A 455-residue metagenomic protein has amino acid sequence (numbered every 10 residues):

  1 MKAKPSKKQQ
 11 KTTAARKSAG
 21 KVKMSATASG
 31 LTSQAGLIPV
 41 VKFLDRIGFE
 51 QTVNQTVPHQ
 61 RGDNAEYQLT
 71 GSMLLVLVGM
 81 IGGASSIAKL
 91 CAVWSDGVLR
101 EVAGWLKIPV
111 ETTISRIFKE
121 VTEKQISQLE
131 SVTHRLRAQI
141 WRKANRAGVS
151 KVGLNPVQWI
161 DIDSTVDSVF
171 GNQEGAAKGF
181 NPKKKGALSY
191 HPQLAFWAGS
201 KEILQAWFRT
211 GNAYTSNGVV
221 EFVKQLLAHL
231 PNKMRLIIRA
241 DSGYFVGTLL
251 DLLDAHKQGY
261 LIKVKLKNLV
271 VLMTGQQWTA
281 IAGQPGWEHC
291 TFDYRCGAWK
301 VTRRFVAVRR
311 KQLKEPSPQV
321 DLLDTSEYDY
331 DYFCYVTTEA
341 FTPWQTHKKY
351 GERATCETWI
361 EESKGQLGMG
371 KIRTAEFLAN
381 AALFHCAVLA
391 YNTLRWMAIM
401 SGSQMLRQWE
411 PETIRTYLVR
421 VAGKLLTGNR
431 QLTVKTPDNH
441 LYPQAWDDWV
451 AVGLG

Functional and structural regions predicted by a protein language model:
M1-A187, H191-H229, M405, V421-G455: Dynamic "connector" segments at or just before major functional cores
K2-A26, G259-G365, G423, A451-G455: An anionic, glycine-rich sequence signature occurring as long contiguous blocks
L31, G62-G71, T325-S326, T374-L383: Structural motif
F43, L90, V166, P343-M397: Short amphipathic alpha-helical "interface-anchor" segments enriched in bulky aromatics
P231, L250-G259: Short, surface-exposed basic-aromatic patches at helix termini and helix-loop junctions that form
R235-F245: Acidic/histidine-rich, metal-coordinating catalytic segments
G370-T436: Basic, amphipathic alpha-helical segments enriched in Lys/Arg and hydrophobic/aromatic residues
